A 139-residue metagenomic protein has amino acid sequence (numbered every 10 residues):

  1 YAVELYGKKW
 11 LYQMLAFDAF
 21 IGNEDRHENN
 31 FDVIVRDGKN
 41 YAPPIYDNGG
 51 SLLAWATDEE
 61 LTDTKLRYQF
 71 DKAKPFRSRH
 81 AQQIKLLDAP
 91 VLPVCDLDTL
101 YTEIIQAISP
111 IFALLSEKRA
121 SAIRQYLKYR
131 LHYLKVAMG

Functional and structural regions predicted by a protein language model:
Y1-A16, F20-N23, D32-G139: Phosphate/dinucleotide-binding and metal-coordinating scaffold of catalytic cores in nucleotide-dependent enzymes
